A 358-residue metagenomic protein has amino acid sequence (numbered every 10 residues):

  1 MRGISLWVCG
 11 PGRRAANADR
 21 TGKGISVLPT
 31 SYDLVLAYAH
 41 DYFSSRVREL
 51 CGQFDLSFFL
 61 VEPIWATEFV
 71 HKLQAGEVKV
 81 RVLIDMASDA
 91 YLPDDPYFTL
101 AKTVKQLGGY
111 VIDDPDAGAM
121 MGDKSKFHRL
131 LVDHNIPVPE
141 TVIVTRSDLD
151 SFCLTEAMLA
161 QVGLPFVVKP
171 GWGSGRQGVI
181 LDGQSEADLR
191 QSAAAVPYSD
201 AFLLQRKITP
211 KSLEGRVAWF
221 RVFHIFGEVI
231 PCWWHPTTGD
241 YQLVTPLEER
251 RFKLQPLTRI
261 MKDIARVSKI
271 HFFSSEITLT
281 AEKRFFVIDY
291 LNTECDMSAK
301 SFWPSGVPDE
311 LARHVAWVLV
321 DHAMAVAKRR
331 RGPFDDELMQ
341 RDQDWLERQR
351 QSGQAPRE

Functional and structural regions predicted by a protein language model:
A39-L149: Conserved N-proximal alpha/beta basic substrate-recognition cap immediately N-terminal to, or forming the N-lobe
L131-V132, M158-Q177, S199-E214: ATP-grasp fold ATP-binding core
T141, F166-S192: Glycine-rich phosphate-binding loop of ATP-grasp-fold ATP-dependent ligases
T141-G163: Rossmann-like NAD(P)H-binding beta-loop-alpha module
L181-S268: Phosphate-binding site of ATP-dependent enzymes
I270-E282: A short glycine-rich, hydrophobically flanked beta-strand micro-motif that places a catalytic Asp/Glu for divalent metal
L279-E358: C-terminal active-site "lid" helix and adjoining low-complexity regulatory extension at the edge of ATP-using catalytic
